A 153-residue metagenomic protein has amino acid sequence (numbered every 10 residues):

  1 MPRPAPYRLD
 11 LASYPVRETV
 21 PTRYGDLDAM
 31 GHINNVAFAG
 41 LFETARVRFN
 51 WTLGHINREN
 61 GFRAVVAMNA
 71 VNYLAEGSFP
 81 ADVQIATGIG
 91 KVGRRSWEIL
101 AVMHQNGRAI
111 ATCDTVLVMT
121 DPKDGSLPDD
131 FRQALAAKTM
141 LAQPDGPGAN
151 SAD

Functional and structural regions predicted by a protein language model:
M1-V16, Y73, G77-P80, G90-D153: HotDog/MaoC-like acyl-thioester-processing domains
P2-R48, T52, N150-D153: Catalytic strand-loop segment that frames the active site of acyl-thioester-processing enzymes
P21, A70, V116: Short aromatic/hydrophobic contact patches that present stacked aromatics for nucleic-acid/ligand binding
F49-A64: A short, contiguous structural element within a folded domain that forms the immediate neighborhood of a functional site
G61-E76: Small beta-barrel nucleic-acid-binding modules, principally OB-folds
D82-Q84: Residue-level marker of beta-strand positions
